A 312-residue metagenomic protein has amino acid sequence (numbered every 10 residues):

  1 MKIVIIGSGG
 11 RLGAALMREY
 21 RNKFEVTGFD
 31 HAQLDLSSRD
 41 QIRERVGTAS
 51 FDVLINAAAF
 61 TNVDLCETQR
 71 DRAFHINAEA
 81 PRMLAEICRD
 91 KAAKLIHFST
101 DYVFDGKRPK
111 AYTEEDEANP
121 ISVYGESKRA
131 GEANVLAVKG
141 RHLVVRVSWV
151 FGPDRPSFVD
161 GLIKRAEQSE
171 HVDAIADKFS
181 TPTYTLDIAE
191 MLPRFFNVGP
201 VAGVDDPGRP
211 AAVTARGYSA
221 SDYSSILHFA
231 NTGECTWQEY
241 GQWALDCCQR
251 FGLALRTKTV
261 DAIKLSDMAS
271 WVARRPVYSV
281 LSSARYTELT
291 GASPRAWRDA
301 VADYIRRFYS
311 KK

Functional and structural regions predicted by a protein language model:
I3-E19: N-terminal Rossmann NAD(P)H-binding glycine-rich loop of SDR-like oxidoreductase domains
I6, F29, L54-A58, L95-T100 (+2 more regions): SDR active-site strand-loop-helix element
E25-E44: Adenosine-cofactor binding site in Rossmann-like domains, unifying the SAM/SAH pocket of S-adenosylmethionine-dependent
R39-I76, I87-R89: NAD(P)H-binding glycine-rich loop region in Rossmannoid oxidoreductase-like domains and their noncatalytic homologs
H75, E79-M83, D90, V103-V145 (+1 more regions): Catalytic helix-loop patch of NAD(P)-dependent Rossmann-fold dehydrogenases
A133-F196: NAD(P)-dependent short-chain dehydrogenase/reductase
M191, V198-W271: Mid/C-terminal beta-alpha module of Rossmann-like enzyme folds, strongest in SDR-family dehydrogenases/epimerases
W297-K312: Amphipathic terminal alpha-helices
